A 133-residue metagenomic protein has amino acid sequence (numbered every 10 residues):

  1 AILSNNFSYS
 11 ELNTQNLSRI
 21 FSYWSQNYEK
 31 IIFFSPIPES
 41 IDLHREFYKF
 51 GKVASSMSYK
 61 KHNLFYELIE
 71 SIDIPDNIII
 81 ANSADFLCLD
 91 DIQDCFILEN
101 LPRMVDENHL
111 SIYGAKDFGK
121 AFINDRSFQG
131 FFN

Functional and structural regions predicted by a protein language model:
A1-N133: Extracellular glycan-modifying ectodomains
